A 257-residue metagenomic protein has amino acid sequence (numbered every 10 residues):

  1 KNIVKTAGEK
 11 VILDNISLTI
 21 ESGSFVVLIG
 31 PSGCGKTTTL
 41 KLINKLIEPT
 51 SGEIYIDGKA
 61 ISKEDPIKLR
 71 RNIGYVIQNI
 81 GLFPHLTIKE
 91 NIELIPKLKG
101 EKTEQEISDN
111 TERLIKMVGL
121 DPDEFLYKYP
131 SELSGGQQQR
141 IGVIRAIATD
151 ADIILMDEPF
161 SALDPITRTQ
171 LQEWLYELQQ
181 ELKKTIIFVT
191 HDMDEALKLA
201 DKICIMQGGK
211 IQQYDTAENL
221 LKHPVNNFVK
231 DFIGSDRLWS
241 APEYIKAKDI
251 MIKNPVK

Functional and structural regions predicted by a protein language model:
N44: Helix-to-loop junction immediately C-terminal to a conserved catalytic motif
I61-G74, L98, E104: ABC ATPase NBD coupling module
I88-L98, Q105-S108, E112: Short helical segment in ABC ATPase nucleotide-binding domains corresponding to the A-loop/adjacent helical element
E104-E124, S131: Conserved ABC ATPase "signature" region
K128-L133, Q137: Conserved ABC ATPase signature
A148-D152: A short, proline-enriched helix->beta-strand linker immediately N-terminal to the Walker B motif in ABC-type P-loop
